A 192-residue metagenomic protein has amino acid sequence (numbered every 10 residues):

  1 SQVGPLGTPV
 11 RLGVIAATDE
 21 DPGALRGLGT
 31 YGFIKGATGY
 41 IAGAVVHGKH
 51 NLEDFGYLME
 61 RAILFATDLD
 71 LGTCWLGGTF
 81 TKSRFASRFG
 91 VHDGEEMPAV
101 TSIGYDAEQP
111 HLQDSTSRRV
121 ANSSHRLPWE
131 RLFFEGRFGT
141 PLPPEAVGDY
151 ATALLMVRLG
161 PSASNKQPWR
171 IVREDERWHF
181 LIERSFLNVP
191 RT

Functional and structural regions predicted by a protein language model:
S1-T192: Acidic, surface-exposed loops and disordered segments
